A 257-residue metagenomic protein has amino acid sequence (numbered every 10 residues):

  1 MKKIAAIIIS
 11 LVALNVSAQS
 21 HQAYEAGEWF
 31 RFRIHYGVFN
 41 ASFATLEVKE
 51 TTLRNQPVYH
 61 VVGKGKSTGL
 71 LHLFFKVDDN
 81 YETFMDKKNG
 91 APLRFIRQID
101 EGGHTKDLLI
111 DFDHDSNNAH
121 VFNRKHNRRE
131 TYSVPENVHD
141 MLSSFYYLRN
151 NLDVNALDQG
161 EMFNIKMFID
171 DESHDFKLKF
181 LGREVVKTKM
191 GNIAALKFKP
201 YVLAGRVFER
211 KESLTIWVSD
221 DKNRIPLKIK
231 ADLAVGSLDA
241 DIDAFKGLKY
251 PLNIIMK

Functional and structural regions predicted by a protein language model:
M1-I4: Positively charged n-region of N-terminal signal peptides that target proteins for export
A6-I9: Sec-dependent N-terminal signal peptides
A13-S17: N-terminal signal peptide c-region/cleavage motif recognized by signal peptidases
Q19-H114, D153-K257: Acidic, serine/threonine-rich low-complexity disordered tracts
K106-L152: Hydrophobic, well-structured mid-protein blocks that either form specific transmembrane helices
